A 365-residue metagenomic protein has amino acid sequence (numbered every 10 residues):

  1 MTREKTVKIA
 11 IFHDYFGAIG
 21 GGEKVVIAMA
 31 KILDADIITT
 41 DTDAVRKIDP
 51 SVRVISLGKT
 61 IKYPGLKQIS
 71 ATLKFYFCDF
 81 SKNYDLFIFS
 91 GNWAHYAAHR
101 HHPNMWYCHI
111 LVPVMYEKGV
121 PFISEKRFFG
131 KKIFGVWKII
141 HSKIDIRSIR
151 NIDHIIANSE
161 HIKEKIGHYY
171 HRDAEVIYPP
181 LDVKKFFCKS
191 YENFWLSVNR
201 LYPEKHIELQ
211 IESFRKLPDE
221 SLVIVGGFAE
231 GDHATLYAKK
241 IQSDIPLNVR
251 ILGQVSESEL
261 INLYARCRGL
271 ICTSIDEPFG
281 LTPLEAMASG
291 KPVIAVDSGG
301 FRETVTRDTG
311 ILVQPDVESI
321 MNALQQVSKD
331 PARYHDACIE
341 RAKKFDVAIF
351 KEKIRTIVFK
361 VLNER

Functional and structural regions predicted by a protein language model:
I37-H95: Active-site donor-binding segments of glycosyltransferases and PAPS-dependent sulfotransferases
Q68-L73, P315, K329-N363: A charged, aromatic-enriched C-terminal amphipathic alpha-helix characteristic of glycosyltransferases across folds
I123-I155, K163-E164, I241: Membrane-proximal helix-turn-helix segments that form the acceptor-binding/catalytic region of lipid-linked
H161-Y169, S221-N248, S258-L263: Short, structured helix-loop element that forms part of the nucleotide-activated donor/catalytic region
F187-K205, I211-V225: Conserved donor-binding/catalytic core segment of Leloir-type glycosyltransferases
I275: Aromatic "clamp/platform" in nucleotide-sugar-dependent glycosyltransferases that forms part of the donor/acceptor
P292-A295: Short hydrophobic beta-strand element within catalytic cores of glycosyltransferases and related nucleotide-activated
R307, I311-E318, Q325-A332: Conserved acidic donor-binding segment of nucleotide-sugar-dependent glycosyltransferases
